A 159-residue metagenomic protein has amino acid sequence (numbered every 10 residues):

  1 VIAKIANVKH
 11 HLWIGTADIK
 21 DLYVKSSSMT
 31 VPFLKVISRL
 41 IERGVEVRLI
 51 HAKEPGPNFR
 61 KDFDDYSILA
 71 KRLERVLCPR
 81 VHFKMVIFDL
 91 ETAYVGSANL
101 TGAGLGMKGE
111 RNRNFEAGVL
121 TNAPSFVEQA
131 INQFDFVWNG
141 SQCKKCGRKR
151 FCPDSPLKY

Functional and structural regions predicted by a protein language model:
A3-A70: Primarily the HKD phosphodiesterase
H11, E91-T92: Structural motif
I50-A52, C78, F88, V95-G96 (+1 more regions): Generic beta-sheet signal
D62-R72, R148-L157: Short, electropositive alpha-helical surface patch
R72-E74, Q142: Conserved beta-strand segments of alpha/beta enzyme cores
V76-R80, N112: Short solvent-exposed loop/turn micro-motifs enriched in small/polar/acidic residues
K84-I87, A117-V119: Short beta-strand scaffold segments in enzyme catalytic cores
T92-Y159: Signature of lipid phosphatidyltransferase scaffolds
